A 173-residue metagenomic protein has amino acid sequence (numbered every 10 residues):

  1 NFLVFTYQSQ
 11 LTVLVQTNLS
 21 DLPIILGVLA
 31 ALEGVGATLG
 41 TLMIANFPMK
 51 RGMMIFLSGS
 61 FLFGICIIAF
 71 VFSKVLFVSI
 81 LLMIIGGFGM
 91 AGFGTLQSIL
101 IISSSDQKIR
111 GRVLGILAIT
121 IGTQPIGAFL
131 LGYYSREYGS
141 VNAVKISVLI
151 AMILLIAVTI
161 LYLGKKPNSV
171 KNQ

Functional and structural regions predicted by a protein language model:
N1-F5, I84: Pair of pore-lining "gating" transmembrane helices in MFS-fold secondary transporters
Q10-Q173: C-terminal transmembrane bundle of multi-pass solute transporters/carriers
